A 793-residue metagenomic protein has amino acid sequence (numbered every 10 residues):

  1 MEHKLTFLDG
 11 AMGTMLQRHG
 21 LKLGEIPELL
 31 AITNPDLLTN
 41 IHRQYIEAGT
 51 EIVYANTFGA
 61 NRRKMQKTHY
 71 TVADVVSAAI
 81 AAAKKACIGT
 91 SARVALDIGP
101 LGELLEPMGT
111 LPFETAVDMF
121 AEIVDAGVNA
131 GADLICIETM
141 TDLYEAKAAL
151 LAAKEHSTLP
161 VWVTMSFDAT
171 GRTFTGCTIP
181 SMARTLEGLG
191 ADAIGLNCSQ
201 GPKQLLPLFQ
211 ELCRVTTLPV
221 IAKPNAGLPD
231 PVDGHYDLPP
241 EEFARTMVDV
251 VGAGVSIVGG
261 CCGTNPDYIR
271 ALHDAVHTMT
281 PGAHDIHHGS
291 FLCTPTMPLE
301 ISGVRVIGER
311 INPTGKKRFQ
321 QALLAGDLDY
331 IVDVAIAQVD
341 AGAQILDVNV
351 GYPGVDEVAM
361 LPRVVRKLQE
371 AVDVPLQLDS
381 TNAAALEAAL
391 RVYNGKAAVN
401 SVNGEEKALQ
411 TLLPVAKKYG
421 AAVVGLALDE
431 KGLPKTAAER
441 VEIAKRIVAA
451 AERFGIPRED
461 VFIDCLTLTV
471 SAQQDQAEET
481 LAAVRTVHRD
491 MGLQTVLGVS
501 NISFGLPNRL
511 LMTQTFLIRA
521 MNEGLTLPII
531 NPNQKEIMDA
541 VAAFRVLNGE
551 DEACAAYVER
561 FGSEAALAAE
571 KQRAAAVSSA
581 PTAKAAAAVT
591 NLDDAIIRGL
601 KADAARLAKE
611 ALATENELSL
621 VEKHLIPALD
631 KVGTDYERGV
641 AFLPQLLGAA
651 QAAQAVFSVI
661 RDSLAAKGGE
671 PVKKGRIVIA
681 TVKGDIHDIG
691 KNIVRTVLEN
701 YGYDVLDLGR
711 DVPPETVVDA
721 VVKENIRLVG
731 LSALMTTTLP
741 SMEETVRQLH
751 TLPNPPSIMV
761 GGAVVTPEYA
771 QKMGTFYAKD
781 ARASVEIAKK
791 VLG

Functional and structural regions predicted by a protein language model:
M1-G793: Domain-level signal for soluble alpha/beta catalytic cores
